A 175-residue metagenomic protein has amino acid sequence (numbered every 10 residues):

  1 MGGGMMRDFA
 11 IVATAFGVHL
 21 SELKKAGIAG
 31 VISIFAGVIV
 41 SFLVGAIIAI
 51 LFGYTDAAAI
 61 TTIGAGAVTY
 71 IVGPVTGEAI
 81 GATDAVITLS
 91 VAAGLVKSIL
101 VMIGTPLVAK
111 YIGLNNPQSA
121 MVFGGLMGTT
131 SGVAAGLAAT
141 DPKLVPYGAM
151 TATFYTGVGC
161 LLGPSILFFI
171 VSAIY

Functional and structural regions predicted by a protein language model:
M1-M5, T14, V18-A46, I87-L100 (+1 more regions): Entry/N-cap segments of selected transmembrane alpha helices and their immediately preceding amphipathic helices
F9-V12, T83, I99, I112: Short acidic/polar alpha-helix capping motifs at helix-coil junctions
V12-K25, F52, T105-Y111, V133-T140: C-terminal ends of transmembrane helices
I32-P74, V96-N115: Transmembrane alpha-helices that form the ion-translocation and gating core of multi-pass ion transport proteins
I50-L51, A79, Y111, A139 (+2 more regions): Alpha-helical structural context
A57-V96, N115-F154: Alpha-helical membrane segments and immediately flanking helix-loop junctions that form or couple to the substrate/ion
L161-Y175: Juxtamembrane boundary at the C-terminal end of a transmembrane helix
